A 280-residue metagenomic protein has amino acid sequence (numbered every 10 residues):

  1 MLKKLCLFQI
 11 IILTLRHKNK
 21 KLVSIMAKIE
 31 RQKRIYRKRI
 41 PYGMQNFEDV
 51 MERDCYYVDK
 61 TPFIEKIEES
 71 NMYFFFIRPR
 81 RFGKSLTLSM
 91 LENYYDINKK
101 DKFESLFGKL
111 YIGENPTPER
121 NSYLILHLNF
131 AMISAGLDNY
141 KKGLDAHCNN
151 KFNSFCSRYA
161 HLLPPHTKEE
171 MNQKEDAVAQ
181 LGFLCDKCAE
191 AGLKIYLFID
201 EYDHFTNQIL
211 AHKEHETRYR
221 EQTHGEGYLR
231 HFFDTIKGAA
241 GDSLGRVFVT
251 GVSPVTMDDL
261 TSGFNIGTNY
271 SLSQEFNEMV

Functional and structural regions predicted by a protein language model:
K3, L7-T14, K18-K28: Short, positively charged and aromatic/hydrophobic N-terminal segments
K21-V280: Phosphate-binding site recognition
